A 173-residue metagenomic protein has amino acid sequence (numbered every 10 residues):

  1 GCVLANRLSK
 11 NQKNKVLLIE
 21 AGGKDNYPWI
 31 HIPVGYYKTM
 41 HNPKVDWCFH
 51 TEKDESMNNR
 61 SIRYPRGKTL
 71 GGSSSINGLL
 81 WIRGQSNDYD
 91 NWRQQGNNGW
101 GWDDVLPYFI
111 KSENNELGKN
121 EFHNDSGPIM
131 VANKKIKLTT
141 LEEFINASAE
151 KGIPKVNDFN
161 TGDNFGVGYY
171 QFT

Functional and structural regions predicted by a protein language model:
C2-I110: N-terminal glycine-rich phosphate/pyrophosphate-binding loop and immediately adjacent elements
R93-T173: Conserved redox-cofactor binding core of oxidoreductases
